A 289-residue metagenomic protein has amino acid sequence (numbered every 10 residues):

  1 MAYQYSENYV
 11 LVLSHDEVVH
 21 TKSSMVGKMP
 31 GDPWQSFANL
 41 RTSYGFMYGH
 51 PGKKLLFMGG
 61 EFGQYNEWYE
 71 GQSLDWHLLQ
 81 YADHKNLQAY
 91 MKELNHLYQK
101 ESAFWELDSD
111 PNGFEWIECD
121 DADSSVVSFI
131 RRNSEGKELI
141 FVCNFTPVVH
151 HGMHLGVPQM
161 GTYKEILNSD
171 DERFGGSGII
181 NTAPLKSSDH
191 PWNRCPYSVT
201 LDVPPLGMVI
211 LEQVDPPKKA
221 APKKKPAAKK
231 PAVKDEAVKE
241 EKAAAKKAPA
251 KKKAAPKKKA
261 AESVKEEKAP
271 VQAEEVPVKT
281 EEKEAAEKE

Functional and structural regions predicted by a protein language model:
M1-V26: Aromatic-lined glycan-binding groove of carbohydrate-active enzymes
D16, T21-M25, G31-L56, G60-P270 (+1 more regions): Carbohydrate-interacting/catalytic domains
